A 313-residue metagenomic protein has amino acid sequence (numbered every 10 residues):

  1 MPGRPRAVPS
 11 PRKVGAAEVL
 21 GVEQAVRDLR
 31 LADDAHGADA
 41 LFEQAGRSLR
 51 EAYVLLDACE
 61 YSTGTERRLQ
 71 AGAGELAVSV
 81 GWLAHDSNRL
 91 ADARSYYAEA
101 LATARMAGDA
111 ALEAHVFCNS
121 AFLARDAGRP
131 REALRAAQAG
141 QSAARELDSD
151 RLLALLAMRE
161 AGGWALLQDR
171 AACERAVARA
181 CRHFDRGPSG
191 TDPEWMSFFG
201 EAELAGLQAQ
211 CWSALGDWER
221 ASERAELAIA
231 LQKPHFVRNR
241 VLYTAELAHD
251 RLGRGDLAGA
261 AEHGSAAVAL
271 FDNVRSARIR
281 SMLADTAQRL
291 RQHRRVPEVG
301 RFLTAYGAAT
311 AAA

Functional and structural regions predicted by a protein language model:
M1-R6: N-terminal export leaders
S10-V19, E23-A313: Conserved binding/catalytic microenvironments
